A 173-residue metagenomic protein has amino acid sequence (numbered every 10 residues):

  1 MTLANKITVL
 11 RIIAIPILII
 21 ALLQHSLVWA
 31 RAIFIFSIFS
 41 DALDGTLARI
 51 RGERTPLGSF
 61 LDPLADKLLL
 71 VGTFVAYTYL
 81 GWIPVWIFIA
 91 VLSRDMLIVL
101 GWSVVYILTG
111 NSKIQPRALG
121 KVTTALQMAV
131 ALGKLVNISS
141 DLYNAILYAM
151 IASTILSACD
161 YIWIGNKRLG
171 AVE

Functional and structural regions predicted by a protein language model:
M1-L10, T46-L64, I107-T124, W163-E173: Interhelical loop and helix-boundary elements at the membrane-water interface of polytopic inner-membrane proteins
M1-L43, T124-N137, D141-N144, A152-E173: Topogenic membrane-insertion module of multi-pass membrane proteins
L3-K6, L22-W29, R51-R54, L61 (+5 more regions): Membrane-interfacial loop-to-transmembrane-helix junctions in polytopic alpha-helical membrane proteins
I12, I50, R54-S103: Multi-pass membrane catalytic core of lipid/isoprenoid biosynthesis enzymes
A21, R51, G72, A76-Y77 (+4 more regions): Alpha-helical transmembrane segments and their juxtamembrane interfaces
F34-L47, M96-V105: Hydrophobic, membrane-facing alpha-helical anchors
L64-V71, K121, T154, A158: Secondary-structure boundary/capping motif
F88-I98, W102, G120-M128, M150-T154: Hydrophobic alpha-helical segments of small multi-pass membrane proteins
